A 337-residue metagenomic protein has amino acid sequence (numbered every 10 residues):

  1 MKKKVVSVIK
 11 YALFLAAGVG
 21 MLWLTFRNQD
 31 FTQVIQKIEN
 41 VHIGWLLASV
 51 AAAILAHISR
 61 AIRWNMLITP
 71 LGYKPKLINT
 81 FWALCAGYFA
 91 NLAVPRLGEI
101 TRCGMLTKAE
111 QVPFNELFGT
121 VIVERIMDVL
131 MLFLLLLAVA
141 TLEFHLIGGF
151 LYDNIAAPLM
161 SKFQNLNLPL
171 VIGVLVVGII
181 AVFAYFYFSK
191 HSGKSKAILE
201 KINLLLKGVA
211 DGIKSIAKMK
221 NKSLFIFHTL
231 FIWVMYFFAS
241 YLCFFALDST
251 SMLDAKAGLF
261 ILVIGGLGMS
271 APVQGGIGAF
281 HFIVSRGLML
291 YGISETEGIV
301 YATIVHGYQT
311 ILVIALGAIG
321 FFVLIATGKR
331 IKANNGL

Functional and structural regions predicted by a protein language model:
M1-C85, G148-G266, Y308-L337: Predominantly cytoplasmic-facing regulatory/coupling regions of multi-pass membrane proteins
I62-R63, T101, F238, A279 (+1 more regions): Transmembrane alpha-helix boundary/hinge residues in polytopic small-molecule transporters
L77-N79, E99, V112-V123, S294-I304: Membrane-interface alpha-helices at helix entry/exit sites of multi-pass transporters
F81-K108: Hydrophobic, aromatic-rich membrane-embedded alpha-helical segments
A86-P95, F260-H281: Transmembrane alpha-helix interface/packing and boundary motifs in multi-pass membrane proteins, characterized by
F89-V94, F118-T141, V300-L316: Membrane-embedded alpha-helical segments of transport systems, primarily multispan ion/solute transporters
L106-P113, F282-V300: Interfacial segments of multi-pass membrane proteins
L135-I155: Transmembrane alpha-helix termini and helix-breaking/packing motifs in multi-pass membrane transporters
